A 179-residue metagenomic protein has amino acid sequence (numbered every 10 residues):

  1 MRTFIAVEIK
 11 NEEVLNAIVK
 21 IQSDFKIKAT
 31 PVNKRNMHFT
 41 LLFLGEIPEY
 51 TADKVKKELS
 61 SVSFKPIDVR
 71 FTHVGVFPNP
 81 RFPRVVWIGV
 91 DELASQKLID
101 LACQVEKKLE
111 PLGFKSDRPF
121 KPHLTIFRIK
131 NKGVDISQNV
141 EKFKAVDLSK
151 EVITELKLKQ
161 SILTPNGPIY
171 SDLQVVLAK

Functional and structural regions predicted by a protein language model:
M1-K179: Histidine-dependent nucleotide/RNA phosphoesterase domain, centered on the 2H-phosphoesterase fold with its duplicated
